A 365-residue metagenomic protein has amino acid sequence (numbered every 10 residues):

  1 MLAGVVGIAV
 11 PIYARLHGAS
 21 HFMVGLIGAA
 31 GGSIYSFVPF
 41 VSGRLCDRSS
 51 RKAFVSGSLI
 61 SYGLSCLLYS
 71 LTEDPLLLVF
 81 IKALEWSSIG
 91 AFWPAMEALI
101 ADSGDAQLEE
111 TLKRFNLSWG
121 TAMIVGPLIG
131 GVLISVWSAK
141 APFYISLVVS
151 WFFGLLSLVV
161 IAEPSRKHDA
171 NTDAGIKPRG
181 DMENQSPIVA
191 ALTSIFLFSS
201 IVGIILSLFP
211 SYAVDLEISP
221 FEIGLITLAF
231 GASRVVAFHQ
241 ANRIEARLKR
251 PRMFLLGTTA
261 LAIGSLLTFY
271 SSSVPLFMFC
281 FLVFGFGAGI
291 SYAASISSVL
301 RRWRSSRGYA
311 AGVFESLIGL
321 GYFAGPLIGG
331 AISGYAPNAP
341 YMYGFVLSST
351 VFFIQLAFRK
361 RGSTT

Functional and structural regions predicted by a protein language model:
M1-G32, V189-S194, S199-L216, P220-I223: Helix-loop boundary and gating motifs at the non-cytosolic
G32-F40, M123-I124, G231-H239, Y322-F323: Residue-level signature of mid-helix packing/kink "hotspots" within the transmembrane helices of 12-pass Major
V38-S50, I134, A237-K249, S333: Helix-to-loop junctions at the C-terminal end of transmembrane segments in multipass secondary transporters
A53-L67, L147, R252-L266: Structural signature of the two symmetry-related core transmembrane helices
I81-W119, R302: Cytoplasmic helix-loop-helix junction between adjacent transmembrane helices in 12-TM secondary transporters
P142-V159, Y341-A357: Symmetry-related core transmembrane helices of the 12-TM Major Facilitator Superfamily/SLC fold
E163-T193: Juxtamembrane intracellular "pre-TM" segments in multi-pass secondary transporters
P251-S295: C-terminal transmembrane helical hairpin of 12-TM major facilitator-type secondary transporters
